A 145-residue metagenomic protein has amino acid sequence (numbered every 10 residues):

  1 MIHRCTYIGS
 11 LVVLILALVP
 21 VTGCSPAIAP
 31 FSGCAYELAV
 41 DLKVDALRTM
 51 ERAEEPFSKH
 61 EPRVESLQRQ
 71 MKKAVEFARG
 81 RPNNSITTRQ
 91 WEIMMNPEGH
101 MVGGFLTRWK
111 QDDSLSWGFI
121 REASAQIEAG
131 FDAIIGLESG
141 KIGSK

Functional and structural regions predicted by a protein language model:
M1-V13: Bacterial N-terminal signal peptides that target proteins for export
V19-G23: C-terminal motif of bacterial Sec signal peptides marking the signal peptidase cleavage site
C24-S58, P62: Immediate post-signal-peptide N-terminus of mature secreted/exported proteins
Y36, V40-L47, E65-K72, N96-H100 (+2 more regions): Generic structural signal for well-ordered, non-transmembrane alpha-helical segments in soluble/cytosolic regions
L47-E54, R69-R79, T107-K110, D132-G143: Sec-exported extracytoplasmic/periplasmic mature domains
H60-Q68, T88: Acidic helix-start/capping segments at beta-turn-to-alpha-helix junctions
Q70-M71, V75-A123: Long, amphipathic, charge-rich alpha-helical segments that form helical bundles/coiled-coils
W117-K145: C-terminal partner/receptor-binding element of secreted or periplasmic proteins
